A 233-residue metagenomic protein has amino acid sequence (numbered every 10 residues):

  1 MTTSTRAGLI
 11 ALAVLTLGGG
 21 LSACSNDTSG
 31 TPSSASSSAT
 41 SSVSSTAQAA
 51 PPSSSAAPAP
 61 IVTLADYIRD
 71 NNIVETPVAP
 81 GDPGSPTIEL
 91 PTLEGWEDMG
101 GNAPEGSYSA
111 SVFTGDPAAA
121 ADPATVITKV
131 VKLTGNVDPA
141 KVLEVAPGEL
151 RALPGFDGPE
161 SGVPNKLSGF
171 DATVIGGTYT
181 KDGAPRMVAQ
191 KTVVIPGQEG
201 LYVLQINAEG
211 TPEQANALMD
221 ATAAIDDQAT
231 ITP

Functional and structural regions predicted by a protein language model:
T2-S107, E209-P233: N-terminal targeting sequences that direct proteins away from the cytosol to non-cytosolic compartments
P83-S85, A121-T125, F170: Extracytoplasmic
S109-D116, M187-G197: Short, surface-exposed beta-strand/loop micro-motifs that present aromatic residues
V112-K141: A short acidic-to-branched-hydrophobic micro-motif
A119-A121, D182-R186, G197-Y202: Short, solvent-exposed loop/turn segments that connect beta-strands within catalytic domains and beta-strand-rich
T134-G135, Y179-D182, G210-Q214: Solvent-exposed loop/turn segments at secondary-structure junctions within structured extracellular/periplasmic domains
K141-V194: Signature of long, low-cysteine stretches enriched in small and polar/charged residues
G200-T211: Short, well-ordered beta-strand elements
